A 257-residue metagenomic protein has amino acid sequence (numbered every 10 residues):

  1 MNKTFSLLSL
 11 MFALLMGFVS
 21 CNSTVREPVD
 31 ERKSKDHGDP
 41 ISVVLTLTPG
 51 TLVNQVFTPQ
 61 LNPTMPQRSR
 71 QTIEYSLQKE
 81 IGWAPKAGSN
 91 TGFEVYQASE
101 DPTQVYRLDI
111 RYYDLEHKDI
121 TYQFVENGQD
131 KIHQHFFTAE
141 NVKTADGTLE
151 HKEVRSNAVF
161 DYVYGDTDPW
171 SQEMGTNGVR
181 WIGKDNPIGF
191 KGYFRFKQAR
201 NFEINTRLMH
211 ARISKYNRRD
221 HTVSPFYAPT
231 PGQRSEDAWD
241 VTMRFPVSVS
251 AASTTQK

Functional and structural regions predicted by a protein language model:
M1-C21: Sec-dependent bacterial lipoprotein signal peptides
M16-L45: Bacterial Sec-dependent N-terminal signal peptides
R26, R32, D119-G175: Extended, polar beta-sheet/loop recognition surfaces of beta-rich domains that mediate binding to diverse ligands
P49-N54, Q198, L208-R212, T254-Q256: A composition-driven surface/loop motif
N62-D101: N-terminal edge beta-strand
F93-Y106, F124, W170-N205, H210-D220 (+1 more regions): Exposed beta-sheet edge/beta-hairpin loop segments within beta-rich domains
L108-L115: Beta-strand-rich structural segments
R219-K257: Short beta-strand elements
